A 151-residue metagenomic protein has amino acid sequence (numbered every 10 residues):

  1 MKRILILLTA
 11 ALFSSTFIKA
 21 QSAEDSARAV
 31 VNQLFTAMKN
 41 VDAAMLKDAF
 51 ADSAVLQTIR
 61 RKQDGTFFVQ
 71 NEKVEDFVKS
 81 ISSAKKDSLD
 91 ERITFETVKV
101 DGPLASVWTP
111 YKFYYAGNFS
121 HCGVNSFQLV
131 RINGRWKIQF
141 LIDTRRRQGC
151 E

Functional and structural regions predicted by a protein language model:
M1-A23: Bacterial Sec-dependent N-terminal signal peptides
F17-D48: Short, low-complexity N-terminal intrinsically disordered segments enriched in polar/charged residues
S26, Q70-A116: Surface-exposed, charged secondary-structure patches
N32, T36, F50-D64: Short, solvent-exposed secondary-structure junction/capping segments
L34, L46, A54, V107 (+1 more regions): Hydrophobic pocket/interface hotspot
M38, D42, F50-A54, V78-I81 (+1 more regions): Sec/Tat-exported extracytoplasmic proteins
F50-D52, R60, T109-F113, I142: A mature extracytoplasmic/lumenal domain signature
C122-R147: Short beta-strand edge/turn micro-motifs at domain boundaries
